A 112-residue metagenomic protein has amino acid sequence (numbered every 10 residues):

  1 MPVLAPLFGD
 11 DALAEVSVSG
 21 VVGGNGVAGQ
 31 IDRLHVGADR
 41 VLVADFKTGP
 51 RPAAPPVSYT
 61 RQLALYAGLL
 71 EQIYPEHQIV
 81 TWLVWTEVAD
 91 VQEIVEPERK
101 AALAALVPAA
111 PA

Functional and structural regions predicted by a protein language model:
M1-A112: Structural signature of nuclease core domains in nucleic-acid processing machines
